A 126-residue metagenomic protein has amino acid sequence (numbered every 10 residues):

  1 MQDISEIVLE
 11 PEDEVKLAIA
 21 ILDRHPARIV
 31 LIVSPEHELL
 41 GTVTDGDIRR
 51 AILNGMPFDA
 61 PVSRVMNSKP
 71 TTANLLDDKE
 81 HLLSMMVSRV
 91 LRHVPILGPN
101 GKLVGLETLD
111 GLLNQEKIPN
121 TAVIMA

Functional and structural regions predicted by a protein language model:
M1-A126: Tandem CBS (Cystathionine beta-synthase) repeat/Bateman regulatory domains
